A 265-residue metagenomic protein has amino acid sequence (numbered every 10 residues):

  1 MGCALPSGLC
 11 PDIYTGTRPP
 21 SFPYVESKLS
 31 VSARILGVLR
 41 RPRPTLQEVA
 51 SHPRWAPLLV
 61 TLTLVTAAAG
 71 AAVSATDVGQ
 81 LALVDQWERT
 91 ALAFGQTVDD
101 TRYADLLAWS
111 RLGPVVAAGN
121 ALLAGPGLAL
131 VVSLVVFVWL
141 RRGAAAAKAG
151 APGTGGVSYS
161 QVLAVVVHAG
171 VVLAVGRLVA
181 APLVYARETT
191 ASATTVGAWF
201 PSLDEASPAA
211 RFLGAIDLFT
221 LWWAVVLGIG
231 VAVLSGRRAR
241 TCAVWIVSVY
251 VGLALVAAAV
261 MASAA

Functional and structural regions predicted by a protein language model:
P6-S7, S21, S27: Serine residues within intrinsically disordered or low-complexity segments
D12-Y14: Intrinsic-disorder-associated, low-complexity terminal segments enriched in Asp/Asn/His/Tyr and depleted of Lys/Arg
E26-L36: Membrane-proximal soluble regions of multi-pass membrane proteins
K28, V116-A121, A209-G214: Short alpha-helical transmembrane interface motifs in multi-pass membrane proteins
S32, P44-V175: Selected alpha-helical membrane-embedding segments in polytopic membrane proteins
R34-T45, D217: Hydrophobic, aromatic-rich membrane-embedded alpha-helical segments
S160-A265: Hydrophobic alpha-helical transmembrane segments and adjacent short intramembrane/lumenal linkers of inner/organellar
